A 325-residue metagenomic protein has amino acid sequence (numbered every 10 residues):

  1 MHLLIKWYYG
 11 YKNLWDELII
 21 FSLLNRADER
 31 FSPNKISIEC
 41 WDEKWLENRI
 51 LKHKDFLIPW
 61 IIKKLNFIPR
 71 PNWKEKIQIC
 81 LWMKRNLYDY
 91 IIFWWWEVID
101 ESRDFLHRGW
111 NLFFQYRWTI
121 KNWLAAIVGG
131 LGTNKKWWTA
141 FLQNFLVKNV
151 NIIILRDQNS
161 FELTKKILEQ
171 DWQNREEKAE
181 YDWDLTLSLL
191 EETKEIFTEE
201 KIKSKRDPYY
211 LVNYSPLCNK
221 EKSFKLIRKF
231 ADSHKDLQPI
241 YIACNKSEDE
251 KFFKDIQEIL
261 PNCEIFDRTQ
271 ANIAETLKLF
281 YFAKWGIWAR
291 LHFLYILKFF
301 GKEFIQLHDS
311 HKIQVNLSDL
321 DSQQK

Functional and structural regions predicted by a protein language model:
M1-K325: Active-site anion-handling motifs in enzyme catalytic cores
